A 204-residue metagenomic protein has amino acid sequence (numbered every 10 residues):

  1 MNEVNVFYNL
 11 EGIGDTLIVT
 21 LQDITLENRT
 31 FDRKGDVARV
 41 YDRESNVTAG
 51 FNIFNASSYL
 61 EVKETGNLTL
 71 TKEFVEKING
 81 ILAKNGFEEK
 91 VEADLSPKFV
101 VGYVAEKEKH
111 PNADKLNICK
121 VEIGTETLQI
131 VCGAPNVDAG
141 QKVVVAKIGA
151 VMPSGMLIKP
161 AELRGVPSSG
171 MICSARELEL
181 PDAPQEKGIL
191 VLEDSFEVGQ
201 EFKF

Functional and structural regions predicted by a protein language model:
M1-F204: Phosphate-backbone binding interfaces of nucleic-acid-interacting proteins
